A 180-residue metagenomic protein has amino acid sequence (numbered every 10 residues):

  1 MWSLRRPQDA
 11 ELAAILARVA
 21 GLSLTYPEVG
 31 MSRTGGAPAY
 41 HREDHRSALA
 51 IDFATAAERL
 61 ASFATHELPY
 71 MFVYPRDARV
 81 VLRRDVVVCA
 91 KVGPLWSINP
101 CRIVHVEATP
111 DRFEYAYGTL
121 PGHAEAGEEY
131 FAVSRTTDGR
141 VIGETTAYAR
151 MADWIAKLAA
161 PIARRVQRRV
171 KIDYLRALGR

Functional and structural regions predicted by a protein language model:
M1-G93: Hydrophobic ligand-binding cavity/cleft-lining segments
W2-R5, D9, L16-V19, R150-R180: A conserved amphipathic terminal alpha-helix motif
E43-H45, V88, N99-C101, Y115 (+1 more regions): Hydrophobic residues positioned within well-ordered beta-strands of beta-sheet architectures
H45, T145-A147, Y174: A structural signal for short, well-ordered beta-strand segments
L82-V86, D111-Y117, V141-T146: A short hydrophobic beta-strand element
G93-T137: Hydrophobic-ligand binding "helix-grip"
T119-R164: Beta-strand/loop substructures that line and gate deep hydrophobic ligand-binding cavities in soluble
